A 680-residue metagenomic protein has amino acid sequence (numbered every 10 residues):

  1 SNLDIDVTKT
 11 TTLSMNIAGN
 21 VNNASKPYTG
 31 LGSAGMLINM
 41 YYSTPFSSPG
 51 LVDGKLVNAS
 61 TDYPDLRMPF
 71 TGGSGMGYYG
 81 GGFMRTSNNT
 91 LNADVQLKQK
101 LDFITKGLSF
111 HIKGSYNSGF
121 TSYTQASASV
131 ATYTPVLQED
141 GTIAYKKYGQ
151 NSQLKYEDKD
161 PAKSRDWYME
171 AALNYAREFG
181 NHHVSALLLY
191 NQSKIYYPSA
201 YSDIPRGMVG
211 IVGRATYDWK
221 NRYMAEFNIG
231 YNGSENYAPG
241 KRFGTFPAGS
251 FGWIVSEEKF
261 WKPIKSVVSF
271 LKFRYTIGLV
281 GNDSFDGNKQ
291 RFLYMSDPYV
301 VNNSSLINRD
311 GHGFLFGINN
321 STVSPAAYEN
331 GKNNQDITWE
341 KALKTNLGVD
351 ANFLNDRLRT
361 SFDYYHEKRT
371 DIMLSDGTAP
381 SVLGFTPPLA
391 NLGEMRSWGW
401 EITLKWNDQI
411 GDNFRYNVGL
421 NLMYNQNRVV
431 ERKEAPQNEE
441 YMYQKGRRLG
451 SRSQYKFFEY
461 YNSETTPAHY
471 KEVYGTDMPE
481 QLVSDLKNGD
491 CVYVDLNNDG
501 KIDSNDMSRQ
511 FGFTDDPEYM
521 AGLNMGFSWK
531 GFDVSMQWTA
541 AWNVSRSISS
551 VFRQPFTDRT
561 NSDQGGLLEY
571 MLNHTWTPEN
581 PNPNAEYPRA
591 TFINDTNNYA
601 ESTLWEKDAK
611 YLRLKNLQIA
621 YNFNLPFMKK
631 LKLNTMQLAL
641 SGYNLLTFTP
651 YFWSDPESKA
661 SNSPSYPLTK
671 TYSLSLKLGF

Functional and structural regions predicted by a protein language model:
S1, A18, K26-Y28, T86-N92 (+5 more regions): Small-side-chain secondary-structure face that scaffolds active or pore-lining regions
S1-T71, M84-N89, T121-Y123, A162-R165 (+6 more regions): Flexible loop and strand-edge segments within Gram-negative outer membrane beta-barrel domains
S1-V7, N16-A18, L66-A126, Y156-E178 (+10 more regions): Outer-membrane beta-barrel transmembrane strands
T10, Y28, K100-F110, Y123-Q125 (+9 more regions): Short loop/turn motifs that connect adjacent beta-strands in outer-membrane beta-barrel proteins
G19-N23, N92, G114-S122, Y190-P198 (+13 more regions): Transmembrane beta-strands of outer-membrane beta-barrel pores
T29, K289-I307, A390, N407-F513 (+3 more regions): Conserved small-residue
M76-G77, A541-L638, G642: Extracytoplasmic gating/loop element in the C-terminal half of outer-membrane beta-barrel translocons and assembly
K262-K341, N352, R357-M395, K433 (+1 more regions): Solvent-exposed loop/turn elements at secondary-structure boundaries
